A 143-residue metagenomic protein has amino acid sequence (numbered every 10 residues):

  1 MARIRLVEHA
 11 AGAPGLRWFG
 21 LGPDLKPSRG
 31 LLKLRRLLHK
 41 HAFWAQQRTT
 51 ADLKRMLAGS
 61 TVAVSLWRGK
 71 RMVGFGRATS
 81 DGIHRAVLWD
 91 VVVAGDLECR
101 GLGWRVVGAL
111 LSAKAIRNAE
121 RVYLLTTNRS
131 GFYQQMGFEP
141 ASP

Functional and structural regions predicted by a protein language model:
M1-R48: Short amphipathic alpha-helix that is part of the acyltransferase structural core
R48-V92: A conserved beta-strand-loop-helix scaffold within acyl/acetyltransferase catalytic domains
L97, G101-A109: Conserved acetyl-CoA pyrophosphate-binding loop and the N-cap/start of the following alpha-helix in GNAT-like
A113: Short alpha-helical functional segments enriched in proximate histidine and acidic residues
I116-P143: Conserved active-site alpha-helix within GNAT-family acetyltransferase domains
